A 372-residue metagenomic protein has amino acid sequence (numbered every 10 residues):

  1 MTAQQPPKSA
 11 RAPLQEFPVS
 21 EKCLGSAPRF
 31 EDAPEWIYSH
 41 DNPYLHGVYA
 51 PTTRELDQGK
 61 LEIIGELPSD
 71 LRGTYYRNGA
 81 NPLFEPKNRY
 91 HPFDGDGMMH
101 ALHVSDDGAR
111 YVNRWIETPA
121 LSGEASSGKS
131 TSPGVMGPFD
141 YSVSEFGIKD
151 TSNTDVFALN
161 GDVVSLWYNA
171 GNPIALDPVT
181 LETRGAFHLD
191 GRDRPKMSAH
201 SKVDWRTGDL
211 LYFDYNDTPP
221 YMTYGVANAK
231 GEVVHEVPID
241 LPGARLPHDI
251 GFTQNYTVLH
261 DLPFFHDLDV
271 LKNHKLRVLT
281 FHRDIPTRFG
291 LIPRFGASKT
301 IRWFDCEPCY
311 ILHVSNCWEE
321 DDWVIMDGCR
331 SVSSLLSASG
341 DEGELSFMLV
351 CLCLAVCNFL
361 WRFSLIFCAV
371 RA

Functional and structural regions predicted by a protein language model:
T2-A372: Beta-propeller domains
